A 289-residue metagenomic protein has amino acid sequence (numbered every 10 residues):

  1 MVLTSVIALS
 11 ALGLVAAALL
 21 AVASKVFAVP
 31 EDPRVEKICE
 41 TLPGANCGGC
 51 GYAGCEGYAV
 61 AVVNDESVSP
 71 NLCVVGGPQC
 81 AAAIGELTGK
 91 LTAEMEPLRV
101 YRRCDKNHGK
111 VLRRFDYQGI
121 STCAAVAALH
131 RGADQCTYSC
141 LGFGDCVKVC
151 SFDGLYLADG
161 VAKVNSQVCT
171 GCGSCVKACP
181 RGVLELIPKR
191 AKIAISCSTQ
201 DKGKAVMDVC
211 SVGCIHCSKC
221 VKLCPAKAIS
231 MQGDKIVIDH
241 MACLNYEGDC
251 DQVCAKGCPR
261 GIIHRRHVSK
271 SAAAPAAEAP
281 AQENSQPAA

Functional and structural regions predicted by a protein language model:
V2-S218, K222-L223, C243, Q252-G257 (+1 more regions): Ferredoxin-type iron-sulfur electron-transfer modules and their immediate structural context
D201-K202, K235-D239: Cys/His-clustered metal-coordination modules, chiefly Zn-binding fingers
K219, I229-V237: Strongly charged, low-complexity linkers/loops
